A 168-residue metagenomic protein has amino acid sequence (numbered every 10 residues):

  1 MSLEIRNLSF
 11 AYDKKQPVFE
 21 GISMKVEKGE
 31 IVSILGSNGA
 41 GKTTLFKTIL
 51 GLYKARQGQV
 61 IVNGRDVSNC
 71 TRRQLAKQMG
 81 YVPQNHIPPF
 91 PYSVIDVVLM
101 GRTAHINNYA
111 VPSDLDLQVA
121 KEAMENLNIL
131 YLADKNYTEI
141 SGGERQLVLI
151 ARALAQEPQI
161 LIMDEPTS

Functional and structural regions predicted by a protein language model:
M1-I5, S9-G21, K28, S33 (+2 more regions): A short, flexible loop at the N-terminus of ABC-type nucleotide-binding domains that lies
L35-S37: The feature captures the beta-strand-to-loop junction immediately N-terminal to the Walker
L50: Helix-to-loop junction immediately C-terminal to a conserved catalytic motif
G58-D66, L75: Conserved ABC transporter NBD signature motif
L99, D114-L132: Conserved ABC ATPase "signature" region
N136-I140, E144: Conserved ABC ATPase signature
A155-Q159: A short, proline-enriched helix->beta-strand linker immediately N-terminal to the Walker B motif in ABC-type P-loop
L161-E165: Catalytic Walker B motif of ABC-type/P-loop ATPase nucleotide-binding domains
